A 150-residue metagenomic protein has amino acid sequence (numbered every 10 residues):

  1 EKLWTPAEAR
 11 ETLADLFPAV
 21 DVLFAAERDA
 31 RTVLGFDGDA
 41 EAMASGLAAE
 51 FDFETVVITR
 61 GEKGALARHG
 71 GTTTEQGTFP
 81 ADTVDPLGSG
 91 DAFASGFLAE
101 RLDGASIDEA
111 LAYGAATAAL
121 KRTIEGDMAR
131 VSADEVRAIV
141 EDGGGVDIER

Functional and structural regions predicted by a protein language model:
E1-G46, K63-G64: Conserved beta-alpha-beta core of the PfkB/ribokinase-like small-molecule kinase fold
F36-R150: Conserved phosphate-binding/catalytic region of the ribokinase-like
